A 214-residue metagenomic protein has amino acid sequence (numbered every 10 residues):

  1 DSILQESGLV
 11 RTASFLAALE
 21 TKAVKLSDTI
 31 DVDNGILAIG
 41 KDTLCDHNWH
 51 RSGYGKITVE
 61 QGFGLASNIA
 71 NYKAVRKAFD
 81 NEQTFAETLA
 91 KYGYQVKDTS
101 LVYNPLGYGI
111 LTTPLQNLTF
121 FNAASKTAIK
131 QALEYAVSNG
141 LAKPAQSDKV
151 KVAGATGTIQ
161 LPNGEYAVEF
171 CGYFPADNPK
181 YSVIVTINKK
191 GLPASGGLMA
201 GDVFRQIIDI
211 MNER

Functional and structural regions predicted by a protein language model:
D1-L9, N48-W49, K56, E60 (+1 more regions): Active-site-proximal helix/loop microenvironment of the serine DD-peptidase/beta-lactamase transpeptidase fold
I3-I30, G62, F120, I129 (+2 more regions): Active-site SXXK
L16-A23, K73-R76, T119-S125, D209-I210: Short glycine/serine- and small hydrophobic-enriched flexible loop segments
L19-V24, G35-I36, L65-N68, N81 (+3 more regions): Glycine-rich, acidic and aromatic/proline-enriched surface loops and short helix-turn segments that act as binding
V24-S27, D31-F85: Conserved catalytic neighborhood of penicillin-recognizing serine enzymes
L26-T29, A74-V75, K97-S100, L141-Q146: Surface-exposed patches in mature extracellular/periplasmic domains of secreted proteins
E82-T84, V102-M211: A penicillin-recognizing enzyme superfamily signal
